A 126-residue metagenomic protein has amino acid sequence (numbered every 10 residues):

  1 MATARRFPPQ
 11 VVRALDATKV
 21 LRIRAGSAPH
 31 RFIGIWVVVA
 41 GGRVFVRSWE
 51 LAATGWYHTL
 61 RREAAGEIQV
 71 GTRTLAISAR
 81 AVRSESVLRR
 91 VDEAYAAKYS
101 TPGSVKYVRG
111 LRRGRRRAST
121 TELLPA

Functional and structural regions predicted by a protein language model:
M1-R22: Extreme N-terminal tail/first-helix region
T3, A17, A40-G41, G71 (+1 more regions): General secondary-structure edge motif
F7-Q10, R31-I33, V108-R109: A generic local structural motif
V12-R13, W36, L111-R113: Short secondary-structure boundary/capping segments
T18-L51, Y57-H58, G66: Short beta-strand segments
H30, L51-P125: Short, structured beta-strand-loop surface elements
G41, P125-A126: A short, structured loop/turn motif at beta-sheet edges
